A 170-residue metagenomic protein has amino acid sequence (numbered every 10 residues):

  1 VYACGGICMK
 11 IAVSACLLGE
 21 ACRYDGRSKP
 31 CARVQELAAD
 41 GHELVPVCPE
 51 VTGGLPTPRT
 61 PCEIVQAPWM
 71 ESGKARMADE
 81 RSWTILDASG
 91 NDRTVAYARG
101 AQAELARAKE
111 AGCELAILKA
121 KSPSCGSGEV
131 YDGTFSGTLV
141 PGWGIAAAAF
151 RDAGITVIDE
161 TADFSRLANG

Functional and structural regions predicted by a protein language model:
V1-C8: Short, Lys/Arg-enriched N-terminal segments with co-localized hydrophobic residues within the first ~10-30 amino acids
G5, Y24, D40, T52 (+2 more regions): Divalent-metal-activated hydrolytic enzyme cores
K10-C16, P46: Short, hydrophobic/glycine-enriched beta-strand segments
C16, K119-S122, A162: Short, well-ordered beta-to-alpha junction loops that form the rim of enzyme active sites and present histidine/acidic
G19-G26: Short N-terminal binding/cap micro-motifs at the start of the first secondary-structure element
K29-L86: Short, surface-exposed acidic-centric catalytic microdomains
A108-G112: Glycine-rich phosphate-binding loop signature in dinucleotide/nucleotide-binding domains
C113-V130, T134: Internal, conserved structured core segments that host functional sites
